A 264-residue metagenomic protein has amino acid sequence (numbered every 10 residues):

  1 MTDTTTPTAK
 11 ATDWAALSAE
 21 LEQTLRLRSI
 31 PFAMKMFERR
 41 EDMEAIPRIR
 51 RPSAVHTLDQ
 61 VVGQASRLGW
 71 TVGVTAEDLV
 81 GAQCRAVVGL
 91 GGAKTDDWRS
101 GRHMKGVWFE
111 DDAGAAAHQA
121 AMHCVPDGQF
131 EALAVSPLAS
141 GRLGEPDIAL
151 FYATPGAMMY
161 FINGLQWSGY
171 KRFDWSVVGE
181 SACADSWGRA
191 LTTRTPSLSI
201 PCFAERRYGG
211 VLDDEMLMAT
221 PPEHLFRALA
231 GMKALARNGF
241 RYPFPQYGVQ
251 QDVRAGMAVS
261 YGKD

Functional and structural regions predicted by a protein language model:
D3-T6: Domain-level signal for soluble alpha/beta catalytic cores
K10-D264: Acidic, serine/proline-rich low-complexity intrinsically disordered regions
